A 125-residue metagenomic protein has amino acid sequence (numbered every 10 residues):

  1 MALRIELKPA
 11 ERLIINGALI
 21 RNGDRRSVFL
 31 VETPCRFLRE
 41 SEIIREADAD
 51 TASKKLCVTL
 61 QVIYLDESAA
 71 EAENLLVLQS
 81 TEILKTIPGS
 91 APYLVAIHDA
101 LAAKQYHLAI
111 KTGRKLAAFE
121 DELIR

Functional and structural regions predicted by a protein language model:
M1-R4, K55, K85-S90: Short, 15-30-residue, compositionally biased linear elements with alpha-helical propensity or flexible coil
M1-V28: Short, charged/polar N-terminal "headpieces" of proteins
A10, A18, P34-R36, L65: Generic structural motif
N22-D50: Short, surface-exposed, low-complexity cationic segments
E42, E46-S53, C57, Q61-E67: Catalytic, metal-anchored helix/loop core of enzyme active sites in primary metabolism
A49-A52, L56, A72, Y93 (+2 more regions): Helical mechanochemical/support elements of P-loop NTPase systems and associated helical scaffolds
L60-P92: Mid-chain, well-packed structural core segment of small domains
S80-R125: C-terminal charged interaction modules
